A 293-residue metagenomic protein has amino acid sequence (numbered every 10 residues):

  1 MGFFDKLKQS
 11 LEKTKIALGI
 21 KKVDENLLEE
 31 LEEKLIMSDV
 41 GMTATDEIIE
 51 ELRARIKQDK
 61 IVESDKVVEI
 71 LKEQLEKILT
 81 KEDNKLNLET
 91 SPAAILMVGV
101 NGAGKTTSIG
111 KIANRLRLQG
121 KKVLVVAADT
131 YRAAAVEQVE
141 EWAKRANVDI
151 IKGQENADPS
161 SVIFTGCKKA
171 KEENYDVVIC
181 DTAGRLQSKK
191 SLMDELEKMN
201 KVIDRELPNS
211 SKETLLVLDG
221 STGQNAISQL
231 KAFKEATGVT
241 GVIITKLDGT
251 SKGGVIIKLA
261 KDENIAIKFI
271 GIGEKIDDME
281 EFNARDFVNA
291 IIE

Functional and structural regions predicted by a protein language model:
M1-M97, I112-N114, L118-V125, E141 (+2 more regions): Non-catalytic terminal/linker segments enriched in charged/polar, low-complexity residues
E76, N84-E293: P-loop/Walker A NTP-binding module and the surrounding RecA-like catalytic core of P-loop NTPases
